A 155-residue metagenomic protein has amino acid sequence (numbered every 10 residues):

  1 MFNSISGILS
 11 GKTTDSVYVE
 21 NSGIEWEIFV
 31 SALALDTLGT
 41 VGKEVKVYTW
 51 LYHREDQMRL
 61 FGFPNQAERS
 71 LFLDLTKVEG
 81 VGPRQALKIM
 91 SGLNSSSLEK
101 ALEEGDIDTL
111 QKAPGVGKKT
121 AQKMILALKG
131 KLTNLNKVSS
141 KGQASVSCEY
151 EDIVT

Functional and structural regions predicted by a protein language model:
M1-K77: Structure-specific DNA junction-binding interface
M58-F63, P83-L102, K123-N136: Amphipathic, charged-and-aliphatic alpha-helical interface segments that function as noncatalytic docking
N65-A67, K100-E104, A144-Y150: Short acidic alpha-helix initiation/capping motifs at coil-to-helix transition points, especially at protein N-termini
S70-D74, Q85, D106-T109, E149-T155: A general alpha-helix detector
Q111-P114, M124: Glycine- and Gly-Pro-enriched alpha-helical subdomains that act as flexible, kink-prone "lid/hinge" or packing modules
M124-T155: Strongly charged, low-complexity linkers/loops
